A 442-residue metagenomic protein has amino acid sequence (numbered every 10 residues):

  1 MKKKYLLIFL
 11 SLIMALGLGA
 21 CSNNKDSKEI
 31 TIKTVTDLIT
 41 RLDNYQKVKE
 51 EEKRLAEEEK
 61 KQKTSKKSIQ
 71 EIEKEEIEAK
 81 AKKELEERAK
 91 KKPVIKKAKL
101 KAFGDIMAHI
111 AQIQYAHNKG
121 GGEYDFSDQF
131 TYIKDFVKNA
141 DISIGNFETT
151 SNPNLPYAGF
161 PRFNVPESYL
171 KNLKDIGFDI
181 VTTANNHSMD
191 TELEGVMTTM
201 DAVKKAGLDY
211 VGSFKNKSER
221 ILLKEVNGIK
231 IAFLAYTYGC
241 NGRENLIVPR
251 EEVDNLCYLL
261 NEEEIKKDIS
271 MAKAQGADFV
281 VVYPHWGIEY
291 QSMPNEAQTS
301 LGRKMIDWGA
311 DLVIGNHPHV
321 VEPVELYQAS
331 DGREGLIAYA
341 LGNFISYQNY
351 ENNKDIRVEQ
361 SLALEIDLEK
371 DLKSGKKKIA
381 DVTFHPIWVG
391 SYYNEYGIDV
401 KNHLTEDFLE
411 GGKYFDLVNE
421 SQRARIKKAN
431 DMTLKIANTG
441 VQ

Functional and structural regions predicted by a protein language model:
M1-Y5: Positively charged n-region of N-terminal signal peptides that target proteins for export
L6-I13: Sec-dependent N-terminal signal peptides
G17-A20: C-terminal motif of bacterial Sec signal peptides marking the signal peptidase cleavage site
N23, I30-E58, K63-Q442: Acidic, metal/ion-coordinating pockets
